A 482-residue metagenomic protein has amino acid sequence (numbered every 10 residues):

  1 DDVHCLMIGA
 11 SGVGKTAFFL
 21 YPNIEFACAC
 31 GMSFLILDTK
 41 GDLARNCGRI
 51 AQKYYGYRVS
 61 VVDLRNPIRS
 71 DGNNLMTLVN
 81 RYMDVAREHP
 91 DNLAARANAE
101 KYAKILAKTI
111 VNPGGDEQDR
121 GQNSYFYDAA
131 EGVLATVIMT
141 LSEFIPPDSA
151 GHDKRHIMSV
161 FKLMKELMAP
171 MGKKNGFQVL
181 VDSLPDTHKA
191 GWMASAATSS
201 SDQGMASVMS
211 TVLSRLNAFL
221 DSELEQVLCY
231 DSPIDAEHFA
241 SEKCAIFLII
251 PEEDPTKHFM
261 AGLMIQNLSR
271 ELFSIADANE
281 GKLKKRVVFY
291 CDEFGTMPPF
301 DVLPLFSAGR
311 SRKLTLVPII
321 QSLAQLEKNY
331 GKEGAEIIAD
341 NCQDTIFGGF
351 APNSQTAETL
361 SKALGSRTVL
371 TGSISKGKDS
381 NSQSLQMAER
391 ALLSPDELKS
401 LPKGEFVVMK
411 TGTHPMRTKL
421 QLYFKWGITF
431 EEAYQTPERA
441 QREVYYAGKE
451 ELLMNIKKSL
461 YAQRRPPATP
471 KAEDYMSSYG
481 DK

Functional and structural regions predicted by a protein language model:
D2-L314, N329, D396-R417, K425-G427 (+1 more regions): P-loop NTPase motor domains
L64, F350, L420: Active-site donor-binding loop signature of nucleotide-sugar glycosyltransferases
F306-A308, R312-V407: Conserved ATP-driven motor cores of ASCE-family P-loop NTPases powering translocation/secretion/packaging/pilus
